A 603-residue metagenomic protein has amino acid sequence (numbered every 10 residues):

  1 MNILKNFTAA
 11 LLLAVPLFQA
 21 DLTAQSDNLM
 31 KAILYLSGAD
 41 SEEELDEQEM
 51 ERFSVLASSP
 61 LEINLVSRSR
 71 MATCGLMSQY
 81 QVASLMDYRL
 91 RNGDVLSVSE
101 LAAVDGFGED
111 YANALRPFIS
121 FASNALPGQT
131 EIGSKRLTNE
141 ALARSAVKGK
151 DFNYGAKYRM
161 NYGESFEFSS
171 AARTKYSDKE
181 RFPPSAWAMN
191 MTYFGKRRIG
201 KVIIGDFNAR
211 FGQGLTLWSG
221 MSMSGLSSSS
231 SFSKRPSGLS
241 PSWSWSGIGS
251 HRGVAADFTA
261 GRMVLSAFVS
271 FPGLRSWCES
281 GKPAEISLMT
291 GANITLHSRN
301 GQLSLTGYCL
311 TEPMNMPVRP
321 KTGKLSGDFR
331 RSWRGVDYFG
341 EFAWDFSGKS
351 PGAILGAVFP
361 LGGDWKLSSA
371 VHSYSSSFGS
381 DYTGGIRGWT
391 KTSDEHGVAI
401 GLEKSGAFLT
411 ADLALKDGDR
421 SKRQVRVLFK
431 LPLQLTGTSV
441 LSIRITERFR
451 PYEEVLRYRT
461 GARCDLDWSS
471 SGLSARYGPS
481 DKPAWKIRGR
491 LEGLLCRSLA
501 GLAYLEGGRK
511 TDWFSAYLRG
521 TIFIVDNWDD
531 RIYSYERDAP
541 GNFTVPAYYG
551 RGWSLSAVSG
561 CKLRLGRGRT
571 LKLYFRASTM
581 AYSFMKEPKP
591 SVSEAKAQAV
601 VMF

Functional and structural regions predicted by a protein language model:
M1-T8: Bacterial N-terminal signal peptides that target proteins for export
T8-P16: Bacterial N-terminal signal peptides
L22-T192, R197, D206-R210: Compositionally biased linear targeting/interaction segments
K135-R144, F152-R159, G163-I203, A209-R210 (+8 more regions): Transmembrane beta-barrel domains of Gram-negative outer membranes and organellar outer membranes
R173-A186, W243-W245, A343-S347, L494-R497: Outer-membrane beta-barrel proteins
P183-S270, F359, K366-S380, T511-W528: Outer membrane beta-barrel
S224-K234, W277-K282, R537-G541: Surface-exposed loop/turn segments flanking beta-strands in extracellular/periplasmic regions
S287, A292, L296, L303 (+2 more regions): Exposed, low-structure sequence patches enriched in small/polar residues
